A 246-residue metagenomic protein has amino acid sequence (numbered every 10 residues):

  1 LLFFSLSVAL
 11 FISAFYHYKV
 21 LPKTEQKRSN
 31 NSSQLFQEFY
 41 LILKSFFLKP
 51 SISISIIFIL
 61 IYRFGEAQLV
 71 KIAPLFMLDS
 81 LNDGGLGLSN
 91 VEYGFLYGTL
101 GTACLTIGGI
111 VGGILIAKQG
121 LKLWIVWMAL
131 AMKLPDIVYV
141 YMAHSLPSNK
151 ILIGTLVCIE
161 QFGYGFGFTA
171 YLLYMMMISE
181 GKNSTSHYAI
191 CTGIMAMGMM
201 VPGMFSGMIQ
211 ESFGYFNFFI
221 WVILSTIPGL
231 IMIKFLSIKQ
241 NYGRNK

Functional and structural regions predicted by a protein language model:
V8-K27, M232-S237: C-terminal membrane-cytosol helix-exit motif in multi-pass small-molecule transporters
E25-S55: Juxtamembrane intracellular "pre-TM" segments in multi-pass secondary transporters
Y62, K71-G94: Short amphipathic helix-loop junctions that connect adjacent transmembrane helices in Major Facilitator Superfamily/SLC
I107-W124, Q210-E211: Helix-to-loop junctions at the C-terminal end of transmembrane segments in multipass secondary transporters
L130-S148: C-terminal ends and interior cores of transmembrane alpha-helices in multi-pass membrane transporters/permeases
N149-A170: Hydrophobic core of transmembrane alpha-helices in multi-pass small-molecule transporters, especially MFS/SLC-type
F166-E180: Intracellular juxtamembrane helix-capping segments at the cytosolic ends of symmetry-related transmembrane helices
I178-E211: A late C-terminal transmembrane helix in Major Facilitator Superfamily
